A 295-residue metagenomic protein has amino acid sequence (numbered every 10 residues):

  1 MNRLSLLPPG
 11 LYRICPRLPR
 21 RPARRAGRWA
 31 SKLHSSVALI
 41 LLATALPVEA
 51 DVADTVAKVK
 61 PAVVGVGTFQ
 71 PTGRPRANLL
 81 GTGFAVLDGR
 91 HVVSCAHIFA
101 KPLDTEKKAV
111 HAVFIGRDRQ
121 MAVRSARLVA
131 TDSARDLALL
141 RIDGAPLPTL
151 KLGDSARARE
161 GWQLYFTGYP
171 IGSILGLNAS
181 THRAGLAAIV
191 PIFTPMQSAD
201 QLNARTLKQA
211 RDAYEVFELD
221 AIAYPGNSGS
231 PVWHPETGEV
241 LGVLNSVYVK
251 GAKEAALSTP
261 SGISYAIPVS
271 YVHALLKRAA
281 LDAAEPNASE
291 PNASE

Functional and structural regions predicted by a protein language model:
L4-V37: Bacterial N-terminal signal peptides that target proteins for export
A45-P47: N-terminal signal peptide c-region/cleavage motif recognized by signal peptidases
D51-V52, F69-C95, A122-S125, G229 (+2 more regions): A conserved glycine-rich beta-strand in the N-terminal activation segment of trypsin-fold
D54-T55, R127-V129, D143-N178: Active-site substrate-binding loop(s) of clan PA
V59-R76, I142-K151, S180-K277: Active-site region of chymotrypsin-like
L87-S133: Catalytic-histidine neighborhood of serine endopeptidases, predominantly the chymotrypsin-like S1/PA family
A109-A112, R117-A126, E160-Y165, A179-D200: Beta-strand/loop subdomains of soluble extracytoplasmic proteins
G168, E239-V240, A274-A280, N287-E295: C-terminal recognition in membrane/secretory proteostasis and scaffolding
